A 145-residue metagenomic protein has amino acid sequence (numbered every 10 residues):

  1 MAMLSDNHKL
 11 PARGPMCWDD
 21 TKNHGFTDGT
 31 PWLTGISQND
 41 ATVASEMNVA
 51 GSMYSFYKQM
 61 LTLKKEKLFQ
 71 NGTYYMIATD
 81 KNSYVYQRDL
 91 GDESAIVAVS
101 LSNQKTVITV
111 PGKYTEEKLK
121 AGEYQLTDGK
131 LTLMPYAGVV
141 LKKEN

Functional and structural regions predicted by a protein language model:
M1-A95, L101-V107: Loop/helix patches that line or flank the sugar-binding groove of alpha-linked glycan CAZymes
K9, S94, E117-L119, Y124-L126: Preference for short coil/turn "hinge" residues that link or interrupt alpha-helices
N23-H24, G122-L126, G138: A short acidic, often aromatic-flanked loop/helix-cap motif at beta-alpha or helix-coil junctions that lines enzyme
T62, Y86, K118, V140-L141: Generic N-terminal leader/processing signal
Y74, V85, Y114-E116, Y124-L126: Generic structural motif
K105-A121: Beta-strand-rich binding/interaction modules
K105-T109, Q125, K130-T132: Ser/Thr- (and often Asn-) enriched beta-sheet segments in non-cytosolic proteins
T127-N145: C-terminal beta-strand-rich structural cap/linker in extracellular carbohydrate-active enzymes
